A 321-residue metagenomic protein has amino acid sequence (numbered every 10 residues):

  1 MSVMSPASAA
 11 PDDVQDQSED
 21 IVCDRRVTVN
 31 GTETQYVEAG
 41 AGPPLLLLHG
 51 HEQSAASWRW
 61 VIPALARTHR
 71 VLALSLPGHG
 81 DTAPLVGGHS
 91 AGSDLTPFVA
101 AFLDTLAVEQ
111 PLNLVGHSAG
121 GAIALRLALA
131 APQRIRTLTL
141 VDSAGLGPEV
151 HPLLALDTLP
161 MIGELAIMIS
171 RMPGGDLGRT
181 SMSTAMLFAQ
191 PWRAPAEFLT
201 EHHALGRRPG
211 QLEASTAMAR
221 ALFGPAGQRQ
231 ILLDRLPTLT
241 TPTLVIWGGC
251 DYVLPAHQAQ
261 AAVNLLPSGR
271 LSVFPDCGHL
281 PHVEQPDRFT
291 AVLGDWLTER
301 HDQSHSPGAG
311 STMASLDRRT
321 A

Functional and structural regions predicted by a protein language model:
M1-L45, A66-H69, D104, V108-Q110 (+1 more regions): Alpha/beta-hydrolase fold catalytic core
D20-C23, V29-G31, V37-A39, L72-A119 (+3 more regions): Active-site loop/oxyanion-hole signature of alpha/beta-hydrolase fold enzymes
T32-D81: Conserved HGGG/HGGXW glycine-rich cap/lid loop of the alpha/beta-hydrolase fold
T34, M172-P237: Conserved alpha/beta-hydrolase catalytic His-Asp/Glu region
L129, T137-M172: Flexible "cap/lid" loop of the alpha/beta hydrolase fold
A226, C250-L254: Acidic catalytic loop of the alpha/beta-hydrolase fold
L239, V245-W247: Short beta-strand/loop motif that positions the catalytic acidic residue of the alpha/beta-hydrolase fold
F274-P286, T290: Catalytic histidine-centered segment of alpha/beta-hydrolase-like enzymes
